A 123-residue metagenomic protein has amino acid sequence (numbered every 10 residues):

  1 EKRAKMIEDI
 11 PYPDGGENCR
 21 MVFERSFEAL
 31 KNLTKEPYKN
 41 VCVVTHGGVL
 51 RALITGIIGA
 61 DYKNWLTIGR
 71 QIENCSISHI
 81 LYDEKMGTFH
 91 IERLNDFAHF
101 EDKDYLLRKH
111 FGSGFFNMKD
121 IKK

Functional and structural regions predicted by a protein language model:
E1-F27, F116-K122: Phosphate-handling substructures
D14, N18, V41, I68: Conserved acidic
E17, G48-V49, A60: Gly/Ser/Thr-rich helix-start
E28-N32: A generic secondary-structure signal
L33-K39: Glycine-rich phosphate-binding loop signature in dinucleotide/nucleotide-binding domains
K39-G48: Generic beta-sheet signal
G47-R51, H90: GST superfamily/GST-like fold recognition
T55-K123: Acidic, low-complexity terminal tails and accessory targeting/binding regions of phosphate-metabolizing enzymes
